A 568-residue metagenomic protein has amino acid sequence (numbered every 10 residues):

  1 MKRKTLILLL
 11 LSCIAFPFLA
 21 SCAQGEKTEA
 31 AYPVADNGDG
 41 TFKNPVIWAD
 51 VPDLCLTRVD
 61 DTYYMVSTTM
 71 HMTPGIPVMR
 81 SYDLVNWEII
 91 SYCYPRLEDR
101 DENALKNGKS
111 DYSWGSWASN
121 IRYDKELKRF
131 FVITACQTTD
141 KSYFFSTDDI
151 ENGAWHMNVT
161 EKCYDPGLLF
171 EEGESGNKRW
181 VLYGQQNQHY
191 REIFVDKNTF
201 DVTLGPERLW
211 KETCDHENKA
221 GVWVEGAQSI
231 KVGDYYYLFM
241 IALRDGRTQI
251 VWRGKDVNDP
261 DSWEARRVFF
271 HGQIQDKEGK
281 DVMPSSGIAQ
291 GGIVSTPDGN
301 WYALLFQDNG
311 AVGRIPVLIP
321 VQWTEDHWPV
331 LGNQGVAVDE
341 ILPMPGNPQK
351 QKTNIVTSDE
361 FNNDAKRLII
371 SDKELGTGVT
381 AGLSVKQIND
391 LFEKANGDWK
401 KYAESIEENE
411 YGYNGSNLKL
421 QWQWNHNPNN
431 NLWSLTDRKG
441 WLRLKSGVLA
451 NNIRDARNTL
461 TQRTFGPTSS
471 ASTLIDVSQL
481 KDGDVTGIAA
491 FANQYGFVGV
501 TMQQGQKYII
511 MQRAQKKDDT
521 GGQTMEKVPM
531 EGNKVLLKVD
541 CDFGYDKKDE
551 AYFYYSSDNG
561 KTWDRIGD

Functional and structural regions predicted by a protein language model:
M1-L8: Bacterial N-terminal signal peptides that target proteins for export
L9-F18: Bacterial N-terminal signal peptides
C22-D568: Carbohydrate-active catalytic/glycan-binding domains of CAZyme proteins, especially the secreted or lumenal ectodomains
